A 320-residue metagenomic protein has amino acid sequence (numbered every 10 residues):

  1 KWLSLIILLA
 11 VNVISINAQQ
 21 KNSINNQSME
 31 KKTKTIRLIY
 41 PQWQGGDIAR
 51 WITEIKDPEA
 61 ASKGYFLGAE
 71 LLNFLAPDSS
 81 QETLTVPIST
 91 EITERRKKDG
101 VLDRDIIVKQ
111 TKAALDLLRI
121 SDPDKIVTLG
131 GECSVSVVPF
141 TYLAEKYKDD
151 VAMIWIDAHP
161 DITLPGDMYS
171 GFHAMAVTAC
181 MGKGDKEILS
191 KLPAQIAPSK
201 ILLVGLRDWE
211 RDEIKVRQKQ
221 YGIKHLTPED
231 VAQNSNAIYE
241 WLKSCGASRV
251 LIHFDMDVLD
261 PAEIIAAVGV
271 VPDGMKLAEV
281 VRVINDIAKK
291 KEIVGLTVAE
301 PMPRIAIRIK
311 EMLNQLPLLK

Functional and structural regions predicted by a protein language model:
K1-M29: Bacterial Sec-dependent N-terminal signal peptides
N26-V127, P139-K148, Q220-K320: Catalytic cores of soluble, metal-dependent hydrolases
D122-S190, K291-V294: Active-site histidine-anchored catalytic micro-motif
G130-S136, D208-W209, M302-R304: Gly/Ser/Thr-rich loops at beta-strand to alpha-helix junctions that form or flank small-molecule/cofactor-binding
W155-A158, M181, L203-D208, T227-E229 (+1 more regions): Short, structured patches in soluble enzyme cores that scaffold and shape functional sites
A158-I162, D208, M256-V258, P303: Short, glycine/acidic-enriched loop or turn micro-motifs at the edges of active sites
G166-T178, V216-H225, G269-V271: Short, surface-exposed, charged loop/turn segments at secondary-structure junctions
W209-V216: Short, glycine/polar-rich helix-capping loops at beta-to-alpha or helix-loop-helix junctions that flank or form
